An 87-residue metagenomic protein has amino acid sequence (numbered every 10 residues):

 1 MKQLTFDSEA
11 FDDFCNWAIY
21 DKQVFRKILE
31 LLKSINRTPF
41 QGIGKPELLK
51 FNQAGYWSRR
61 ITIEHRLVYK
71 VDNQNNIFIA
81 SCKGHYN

Functional and structural regions predicted by a protein language model:
Q3, E9-F25, R59-R66, K70-N87: Enriched for short, Lys/Arg-rich terminal
T5, K27, L48: Amphipathic alpha-helical recognition patches that constitute DNA-binding helices
F25-K33, R37: PIN-domain endoribonuclease scaffold, especially VapC-family toxins
S34-R60: A short, surface-exposed loop/turn module that caps and links secondary-structure elements
